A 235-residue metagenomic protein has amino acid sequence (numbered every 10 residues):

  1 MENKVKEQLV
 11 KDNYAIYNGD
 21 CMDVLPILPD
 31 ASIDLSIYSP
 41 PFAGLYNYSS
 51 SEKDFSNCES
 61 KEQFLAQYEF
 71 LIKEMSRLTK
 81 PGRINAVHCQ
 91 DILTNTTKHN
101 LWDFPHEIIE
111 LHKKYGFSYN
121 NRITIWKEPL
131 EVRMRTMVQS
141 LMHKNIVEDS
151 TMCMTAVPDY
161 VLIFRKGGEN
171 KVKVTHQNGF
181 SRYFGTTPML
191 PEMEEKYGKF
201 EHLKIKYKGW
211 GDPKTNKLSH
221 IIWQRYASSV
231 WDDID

Functional and structural regions predicted by a protein language model:
E2-D235: Core catalytic lobe of class I
